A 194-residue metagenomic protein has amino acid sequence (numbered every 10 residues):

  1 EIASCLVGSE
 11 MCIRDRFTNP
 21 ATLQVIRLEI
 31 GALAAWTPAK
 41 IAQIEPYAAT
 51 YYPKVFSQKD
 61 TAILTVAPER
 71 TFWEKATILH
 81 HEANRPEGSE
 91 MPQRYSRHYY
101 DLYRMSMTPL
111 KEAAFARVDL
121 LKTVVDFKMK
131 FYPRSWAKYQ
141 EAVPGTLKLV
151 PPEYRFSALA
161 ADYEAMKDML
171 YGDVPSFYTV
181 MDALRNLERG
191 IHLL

Functional and structural regions predicted by a protein language model:
E1-G8, I13: Single conserved hydrophobic/aromatic residue that forms the stacking wall/gate of nucleotide- or nucleobase-binding
S9-E10, I26-I30, A76, V124 (+2 more regions): Generic structural hydrophobic/aromatic packing signal, biased to beta-strands
E10-D15, P86-G88: Glycine-rich, charged/polar anion/phosphate-binding loops that engage phosphate groups from diverse ligands
I13-L28, A32: Short, low-complexity, polybasic intrinsically disordered segments
L28-I30, W36-E112, A116-R117: Activity-critical C-terminal alpha-helical subdomain
G31-L33, T37, I41-Q43, L102 (+2 more regions): Short, highly charged low-complexity linear segments
E87-R155: Small-residue-rich helix-loop
L149-L194: Acidic, carboxylate-rich catalytic segments that either coordinate divalent cations
